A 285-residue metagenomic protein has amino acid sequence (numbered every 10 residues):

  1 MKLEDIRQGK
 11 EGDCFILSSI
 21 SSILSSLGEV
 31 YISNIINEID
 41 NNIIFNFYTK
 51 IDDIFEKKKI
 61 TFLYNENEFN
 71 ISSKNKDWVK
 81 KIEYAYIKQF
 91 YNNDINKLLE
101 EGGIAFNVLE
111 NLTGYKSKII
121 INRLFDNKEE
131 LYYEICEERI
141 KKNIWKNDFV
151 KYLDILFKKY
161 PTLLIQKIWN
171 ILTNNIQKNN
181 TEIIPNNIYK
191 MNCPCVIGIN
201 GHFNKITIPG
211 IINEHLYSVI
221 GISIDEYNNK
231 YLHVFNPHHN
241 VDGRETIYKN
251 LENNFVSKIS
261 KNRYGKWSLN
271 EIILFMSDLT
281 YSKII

Functional and structural regions predicted by a protein language model:
M1-I285: Accessory/interaction modules and long regulatory regions
